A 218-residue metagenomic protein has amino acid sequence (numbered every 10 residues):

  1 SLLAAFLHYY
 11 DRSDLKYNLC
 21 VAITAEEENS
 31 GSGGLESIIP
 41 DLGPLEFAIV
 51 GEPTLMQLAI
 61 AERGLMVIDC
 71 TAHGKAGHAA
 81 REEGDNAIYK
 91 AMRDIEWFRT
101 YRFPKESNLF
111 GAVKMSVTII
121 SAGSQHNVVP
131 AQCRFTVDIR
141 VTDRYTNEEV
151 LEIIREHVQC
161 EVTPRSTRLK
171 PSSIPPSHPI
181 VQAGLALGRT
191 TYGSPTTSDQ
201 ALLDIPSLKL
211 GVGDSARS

Functional and structural regions predicted by a protein language model:
L3-V67, T71: Acidic/histidine-rich catalytic neighborhood of metal-dependent amide-processing enzymes
P53, D69-S218: Metal-dependent amide/peptide-bond hydrolase catalytic core, centered on the "pita-bread" metallohydrolase fold
